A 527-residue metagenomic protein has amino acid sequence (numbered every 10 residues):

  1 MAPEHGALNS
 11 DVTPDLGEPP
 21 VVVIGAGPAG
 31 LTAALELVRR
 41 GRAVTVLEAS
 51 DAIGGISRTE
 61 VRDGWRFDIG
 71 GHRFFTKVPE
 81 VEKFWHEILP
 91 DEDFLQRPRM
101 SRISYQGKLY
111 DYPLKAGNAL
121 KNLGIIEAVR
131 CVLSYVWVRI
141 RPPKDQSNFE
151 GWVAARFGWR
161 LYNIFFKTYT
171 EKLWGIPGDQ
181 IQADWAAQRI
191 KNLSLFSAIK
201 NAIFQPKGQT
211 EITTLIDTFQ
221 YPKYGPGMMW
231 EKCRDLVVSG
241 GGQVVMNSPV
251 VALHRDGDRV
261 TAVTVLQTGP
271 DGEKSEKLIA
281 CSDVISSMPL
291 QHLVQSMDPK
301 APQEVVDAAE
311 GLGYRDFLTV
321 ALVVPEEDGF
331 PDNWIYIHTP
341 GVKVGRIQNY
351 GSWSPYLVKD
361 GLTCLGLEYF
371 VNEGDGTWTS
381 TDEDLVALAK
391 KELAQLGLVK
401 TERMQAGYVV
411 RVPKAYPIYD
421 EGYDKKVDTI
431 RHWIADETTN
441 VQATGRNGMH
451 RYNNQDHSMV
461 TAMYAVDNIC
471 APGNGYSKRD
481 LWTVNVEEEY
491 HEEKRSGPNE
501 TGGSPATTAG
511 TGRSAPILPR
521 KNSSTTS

Functional and structural regions predicted by a protein language model:
A2, L16-G17, R40, S248-L398 (+3 more regions): Mid-domain catalytic core of redox enzymes that form a hydrophobic substrate pocket/lid adjacent to a catalytic redox
D11, V410-P413, E421-S527: C-terminal lid/capping helical subdomain adjacent to the catalytic/cofactor pocket in oxidative enzymes
P19-V46: N-terminal Rossmann-like FAD-binding beta1-loop-alpha1 element of flavoenzymes
A29, A52, Q291: Conserved Rossmann-like nucleotide-cofactor binding loop
V38-R62: Glycine-rich FAD pyrophosphate-binding loop
D63-R141: Dinucleotide-binding Rossmann-like beta1-alpha1 core, especially the glycine-rich loop that anchors the ADP
E80-Y112, F157-N163, L236-V244, V251-T261: Feature captures the FAD/FMN-dependent oxidoreductase FAD-binding
V129-L253, T261: Active-site/ligand-binding neighborhood in enzyme catalytic cores
